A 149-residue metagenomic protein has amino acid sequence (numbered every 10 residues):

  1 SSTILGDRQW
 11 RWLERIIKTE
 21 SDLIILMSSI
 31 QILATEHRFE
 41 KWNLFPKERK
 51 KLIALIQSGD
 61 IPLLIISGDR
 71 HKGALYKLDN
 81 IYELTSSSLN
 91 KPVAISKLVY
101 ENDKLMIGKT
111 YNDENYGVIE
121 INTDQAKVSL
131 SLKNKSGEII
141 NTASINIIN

Functional and structural regions predicted by a protein language model:
S1-N149: Metal-dependent phosphoester/phosphodiester hydrolase catalytic core
